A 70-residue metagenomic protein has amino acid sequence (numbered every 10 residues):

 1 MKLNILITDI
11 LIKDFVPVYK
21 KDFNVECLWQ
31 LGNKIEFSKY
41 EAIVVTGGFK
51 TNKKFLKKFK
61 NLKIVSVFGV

Functional and structural regions predicted by a protein language model:
M1-V70: An N-terminal-biased, well-structured beta-alpha scaffold segment characteristic of Rossmann-like dinucleotide-binding
